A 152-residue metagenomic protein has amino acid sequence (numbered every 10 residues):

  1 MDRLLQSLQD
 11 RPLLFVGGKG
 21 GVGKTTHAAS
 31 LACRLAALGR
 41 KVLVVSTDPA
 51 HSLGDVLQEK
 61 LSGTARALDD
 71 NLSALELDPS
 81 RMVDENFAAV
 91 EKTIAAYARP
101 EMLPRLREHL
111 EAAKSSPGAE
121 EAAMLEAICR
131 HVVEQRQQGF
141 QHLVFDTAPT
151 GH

Functional and structural regions predicted by a protein language model:
M1-F15, V22, H27-H152: Flexible phosphate-sensing "switch/lid" loops adjacent to ATP/NTP-binding sites across phosphate-transfer
